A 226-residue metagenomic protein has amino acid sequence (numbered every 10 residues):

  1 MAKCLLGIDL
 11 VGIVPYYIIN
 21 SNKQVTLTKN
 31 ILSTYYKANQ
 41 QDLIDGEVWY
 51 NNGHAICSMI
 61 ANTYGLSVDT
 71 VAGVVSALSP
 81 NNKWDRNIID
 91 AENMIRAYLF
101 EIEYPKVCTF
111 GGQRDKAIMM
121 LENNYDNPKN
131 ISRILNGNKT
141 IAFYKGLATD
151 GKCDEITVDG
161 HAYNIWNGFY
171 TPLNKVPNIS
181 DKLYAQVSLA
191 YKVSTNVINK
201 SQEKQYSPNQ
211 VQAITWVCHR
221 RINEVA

Functional and structural regions predicted by a protein language model:
A2-A226: HhH-family (HhH-GPD) DNA N-glycosylase catalytic core used in base-excision repair
